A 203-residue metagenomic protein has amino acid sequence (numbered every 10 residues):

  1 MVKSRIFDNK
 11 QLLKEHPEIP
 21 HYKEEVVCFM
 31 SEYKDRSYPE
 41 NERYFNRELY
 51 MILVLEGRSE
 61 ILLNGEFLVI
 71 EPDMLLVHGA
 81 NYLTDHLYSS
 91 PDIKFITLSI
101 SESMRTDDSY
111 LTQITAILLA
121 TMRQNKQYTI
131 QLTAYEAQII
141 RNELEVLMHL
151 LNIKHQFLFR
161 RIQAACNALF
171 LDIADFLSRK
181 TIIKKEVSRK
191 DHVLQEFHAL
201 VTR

Functional and structural regions predicted by a protein language model:
M1-M74: Generic protein-terminus/edge-of-domain signal
V2-Y22, L87-H149, R179: A hydrophobic/aromatic-rich effector-binding and dimerization subdomain of bacterial HTH-type transcriptional regulators
E48, D92-K94, Q163: A structure-centric signal for secondary-structure junctions around beta-strands
Y50, I139-E143, A165, L169-D172: Amphipathic, well-ordered alpha-helical segments in soluble domains
E60-L62, H78, L83-P91: Short beta-strand His + acidic residue motifs that chelate non-heme Fe in jelly-roll/DSBH and cupin folds
L76-G79, T97-L98: Short hydrophobic-aromatic micro-motifs
K126-A134, L151-A164, L171-R203: Short, Lys/Arg-enriched, Trp-marked, Pro/Gly-tolerant hinge/linker segments that flank
